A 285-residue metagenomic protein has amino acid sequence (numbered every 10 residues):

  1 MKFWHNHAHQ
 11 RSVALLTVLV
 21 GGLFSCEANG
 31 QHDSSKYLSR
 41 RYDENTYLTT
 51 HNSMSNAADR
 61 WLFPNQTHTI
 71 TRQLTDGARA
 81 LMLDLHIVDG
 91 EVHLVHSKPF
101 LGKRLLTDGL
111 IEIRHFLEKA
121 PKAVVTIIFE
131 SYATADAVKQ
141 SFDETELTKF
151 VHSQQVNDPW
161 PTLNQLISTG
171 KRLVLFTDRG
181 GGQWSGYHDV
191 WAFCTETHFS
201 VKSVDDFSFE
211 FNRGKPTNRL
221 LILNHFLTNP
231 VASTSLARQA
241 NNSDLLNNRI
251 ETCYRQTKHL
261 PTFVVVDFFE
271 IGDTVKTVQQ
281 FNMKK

Functional and structural regions predicted by a protein language model:
M1-K2, G21-G22, D267: Short non-domain terminal segments
K2-A14: Bacterial N-terminal signal peptides that target proteins for export
A14-L23: Bacterial N-terminal signal peptides
N29-K285: Catalytic cores of phosphodiester-bond hydrolases, prominently lipid phosphodiesterases
